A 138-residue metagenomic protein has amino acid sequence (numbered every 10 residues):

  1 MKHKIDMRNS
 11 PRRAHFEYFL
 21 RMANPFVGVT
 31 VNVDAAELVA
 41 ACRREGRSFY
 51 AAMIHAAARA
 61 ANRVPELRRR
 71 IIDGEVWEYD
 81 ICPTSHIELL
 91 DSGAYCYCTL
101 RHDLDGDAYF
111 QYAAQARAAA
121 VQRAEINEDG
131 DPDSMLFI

Functional and structural regions predicted by a protein language model:
M1-C42, R47-S48: N-terminal beta-alpha "docking/capping" segments at the starts of catalytic domains in thioester/acy l-group-handling
R13-F19, I71-E75, P83-S85, V121-G130: Intrinsically disordered, low-complexity boundary segments flanking structured domains
F16-L20, V39, R68, D107-A118: Generic detector of well-ordered alpha-helical segments enriched in charged/polar residues, highlighting helical
F26-T30, I81-S85, M135: Broad gene-expression machinery/nucleic-acid interaction feature
L38-V64: Acyl activation and transfer enzymes in specialized metabolism, enriched for ANL adenylate-forming modules
A58-E66, D91, A118: Generic short alpha-helical segment signal, independent of protein family or function, capturing local helix propensity
L67-T99: Small-residue-rich loop/turn and linker elements
L90-I138: Helical lid/core segments from catalytic subdomains that handle acyl or acyl-like groups
